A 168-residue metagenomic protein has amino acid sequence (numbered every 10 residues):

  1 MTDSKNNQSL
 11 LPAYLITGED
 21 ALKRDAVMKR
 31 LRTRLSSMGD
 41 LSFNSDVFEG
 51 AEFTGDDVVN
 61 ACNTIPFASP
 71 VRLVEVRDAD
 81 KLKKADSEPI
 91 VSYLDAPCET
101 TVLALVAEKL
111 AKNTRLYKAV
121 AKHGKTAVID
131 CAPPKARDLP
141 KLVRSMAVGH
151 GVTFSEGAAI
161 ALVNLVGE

Functional and structural regions predicted by a protein language model:
M1-E168: Conserved beta/loop motifs at nucleotide-recognition and modification sites
